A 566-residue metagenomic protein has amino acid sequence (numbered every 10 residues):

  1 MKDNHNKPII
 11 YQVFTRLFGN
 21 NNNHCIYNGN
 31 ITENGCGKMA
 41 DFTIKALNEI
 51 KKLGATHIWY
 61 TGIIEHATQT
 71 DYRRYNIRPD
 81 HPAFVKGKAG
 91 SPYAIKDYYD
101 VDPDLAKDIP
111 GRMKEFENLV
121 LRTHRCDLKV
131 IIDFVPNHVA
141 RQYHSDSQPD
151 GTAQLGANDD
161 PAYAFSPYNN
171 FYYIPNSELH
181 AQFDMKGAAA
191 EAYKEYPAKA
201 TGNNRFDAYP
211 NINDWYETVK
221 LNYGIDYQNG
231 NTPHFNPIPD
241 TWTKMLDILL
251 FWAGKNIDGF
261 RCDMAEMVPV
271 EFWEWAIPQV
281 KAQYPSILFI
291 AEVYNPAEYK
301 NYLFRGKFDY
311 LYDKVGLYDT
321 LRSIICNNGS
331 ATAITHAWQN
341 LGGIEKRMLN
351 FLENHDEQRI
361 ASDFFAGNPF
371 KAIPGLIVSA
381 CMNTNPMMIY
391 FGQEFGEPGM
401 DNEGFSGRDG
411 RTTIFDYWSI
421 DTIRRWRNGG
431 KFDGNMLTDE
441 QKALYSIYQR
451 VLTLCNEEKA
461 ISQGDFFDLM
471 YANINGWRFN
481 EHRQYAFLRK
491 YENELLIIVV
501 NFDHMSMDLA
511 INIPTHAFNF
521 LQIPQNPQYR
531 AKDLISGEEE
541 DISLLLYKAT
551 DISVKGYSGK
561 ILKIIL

Functional and structural regions predicted by a protein language model:
M1-K129, N137-Q148, T152-A162, M185 (+6 more regions): N-terminal structural segment of carbohydrate-active enzymes
K2-N6, I10, F14, A94-I95 (+9 more regions): Alpha-amylase-like alpha-glycosidases and glucanotransferases acting on alpha-linked glucans and related
H5, N21, N30, T68 (+4 more regions): Loop/helix patches that line or flank the sugar-binding groove of alpha-linked glycan CAZymes
F14-L17, W59-T70, D133-Y143, D263-P269 (+2 more regions): Short, solvent-exposed turn/loop segments enriched in Gly/Ser/Thr/Pro and often Arg
T15-L17, I64, D102-L105, P136-H138 (+9 more regions): Short, flexible loop/turn elements at secondary-structure junctions
D41, K45, E115-N118, K244-D247 (+4 more regions): Extracytoplasmic/secreted proteins, especially bacterial periplasmic and envelope-associated proteins
Q69-Y72, Q142-D146, E271-I277, K300-L303 (+2 more regions): A short acidic (Asp/Glu
H504-L566: C-terminal beta-sandwich/jelly-roll accessory domains of carbohydrate-active enzymes
